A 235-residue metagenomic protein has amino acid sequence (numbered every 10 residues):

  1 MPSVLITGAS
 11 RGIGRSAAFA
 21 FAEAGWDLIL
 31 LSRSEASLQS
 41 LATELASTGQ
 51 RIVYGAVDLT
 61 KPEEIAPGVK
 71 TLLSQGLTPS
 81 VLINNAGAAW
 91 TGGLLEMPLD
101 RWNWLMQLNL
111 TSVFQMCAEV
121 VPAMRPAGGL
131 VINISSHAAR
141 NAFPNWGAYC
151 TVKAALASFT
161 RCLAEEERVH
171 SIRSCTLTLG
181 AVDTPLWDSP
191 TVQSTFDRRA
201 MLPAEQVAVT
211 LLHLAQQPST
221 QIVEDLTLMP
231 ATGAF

Functional and structural regions predicted by a protein language model:
S10-R11: Conserved glycine-rich cofactor-binding loop
A24-L41: Conserved glycine-rich Rossmann-like NAD(P)H-binding loop of the short-chain dehydrogenase/reductase
G93-L94, R101-N103: Substrate-binding pocket helix/loop in short-chain dehydrogenase/reductase
C117, V152: Active-site helix of classical SDR
S136: Residue(s) in the substrate-gating loop at a strand-loop-helix junction that position the organic substrate next
N141, C162-I172: Active-site-adjacent segment of SDR/Rossmann-fold oxidoreductases
V169, T176-L177, S194-F235: C-terminal helical subdomain
